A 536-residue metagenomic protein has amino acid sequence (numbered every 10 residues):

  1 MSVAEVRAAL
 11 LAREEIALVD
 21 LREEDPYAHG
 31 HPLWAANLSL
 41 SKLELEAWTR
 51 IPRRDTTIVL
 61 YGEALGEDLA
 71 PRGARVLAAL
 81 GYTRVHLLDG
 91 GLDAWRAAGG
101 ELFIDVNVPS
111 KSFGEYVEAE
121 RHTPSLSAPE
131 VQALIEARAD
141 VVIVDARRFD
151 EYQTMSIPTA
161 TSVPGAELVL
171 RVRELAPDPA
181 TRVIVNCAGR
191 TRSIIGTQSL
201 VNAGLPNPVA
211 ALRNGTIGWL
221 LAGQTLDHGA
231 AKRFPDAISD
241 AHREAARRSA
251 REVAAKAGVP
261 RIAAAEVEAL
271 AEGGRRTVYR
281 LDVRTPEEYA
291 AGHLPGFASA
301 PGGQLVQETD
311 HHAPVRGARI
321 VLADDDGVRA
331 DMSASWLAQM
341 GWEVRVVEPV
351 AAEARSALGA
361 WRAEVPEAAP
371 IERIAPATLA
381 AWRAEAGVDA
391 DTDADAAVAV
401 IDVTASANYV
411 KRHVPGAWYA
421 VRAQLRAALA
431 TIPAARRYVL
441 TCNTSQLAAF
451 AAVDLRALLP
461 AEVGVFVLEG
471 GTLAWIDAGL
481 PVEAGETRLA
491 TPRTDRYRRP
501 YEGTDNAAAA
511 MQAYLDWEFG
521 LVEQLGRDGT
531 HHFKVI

Functional and structural regions predicted by a protein language model:
M1-A17, L21-V142, A146-Y279, V283-A399 (+1 more regions): Rhodanese-like catalytic fold shared by cysteine-dependent sulfurtransferases and DSP/PTP-type phosphatases
